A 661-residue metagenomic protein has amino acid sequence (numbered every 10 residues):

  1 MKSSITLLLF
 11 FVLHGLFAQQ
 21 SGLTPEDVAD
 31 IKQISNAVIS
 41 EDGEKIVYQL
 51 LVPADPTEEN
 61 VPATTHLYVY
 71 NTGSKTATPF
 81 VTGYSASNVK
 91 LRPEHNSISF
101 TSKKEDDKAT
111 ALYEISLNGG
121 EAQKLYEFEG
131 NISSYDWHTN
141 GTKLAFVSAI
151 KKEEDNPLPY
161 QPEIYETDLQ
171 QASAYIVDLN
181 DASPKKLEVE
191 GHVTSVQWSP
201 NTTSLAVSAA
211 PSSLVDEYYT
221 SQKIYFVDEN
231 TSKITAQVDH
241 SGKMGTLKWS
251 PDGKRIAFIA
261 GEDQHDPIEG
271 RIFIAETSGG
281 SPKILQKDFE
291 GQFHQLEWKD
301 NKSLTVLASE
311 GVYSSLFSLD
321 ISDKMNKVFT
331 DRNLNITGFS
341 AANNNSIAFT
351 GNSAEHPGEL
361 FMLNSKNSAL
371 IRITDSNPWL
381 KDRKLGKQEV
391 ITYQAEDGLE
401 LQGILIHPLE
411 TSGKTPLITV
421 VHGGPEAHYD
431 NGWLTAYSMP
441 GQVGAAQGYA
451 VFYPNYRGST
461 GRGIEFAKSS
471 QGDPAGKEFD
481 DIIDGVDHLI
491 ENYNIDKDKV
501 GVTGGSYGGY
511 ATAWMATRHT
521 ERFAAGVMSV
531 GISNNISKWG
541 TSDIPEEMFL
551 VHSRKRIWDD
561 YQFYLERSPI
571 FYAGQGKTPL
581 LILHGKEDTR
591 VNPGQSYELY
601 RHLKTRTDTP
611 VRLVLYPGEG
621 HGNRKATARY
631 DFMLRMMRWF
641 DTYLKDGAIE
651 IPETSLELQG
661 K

Functional and structural regions predicted by a protein language model:
V38, L50, A54-T57, A145-V147 (+6 more regions): Non-catalytic accessory segments flanking enzyme active sites
E41-D42, P93-E94, T139-N140, P200-N201 (+3 more regions): Residue-level detector of Asp-centered blade-edge/turn motifs that repeat once per structural unit in beta-propeller
I46, I98-S99, L144, L205 (+3 more regions): Hydrophobic beta-strand positions that form the internal "hydrophobic ladder" of WD40/Gbeta-like beta-propeller blades
L50-H66, F80-S87, T101-Y113, E127-S133 (+12 more regions): A flexible loop/linker signature enriched in serine peptidases of the S9 family
N71-K75, S116-G120, D178-A182, D228-S232 (+3 more regions): Short loop/turn segments that connect beta-strands within beta-propeller blades
K414-G423: Short beta-strand element of the alpha/beta-hydrolase
P425-P440, G594-Q595: The serine-hydrolase catalytic nucleophile loop
P440-V443, Y453-K661: Active-site-proximal cap/loop segments of hydrolase catalytic domains
